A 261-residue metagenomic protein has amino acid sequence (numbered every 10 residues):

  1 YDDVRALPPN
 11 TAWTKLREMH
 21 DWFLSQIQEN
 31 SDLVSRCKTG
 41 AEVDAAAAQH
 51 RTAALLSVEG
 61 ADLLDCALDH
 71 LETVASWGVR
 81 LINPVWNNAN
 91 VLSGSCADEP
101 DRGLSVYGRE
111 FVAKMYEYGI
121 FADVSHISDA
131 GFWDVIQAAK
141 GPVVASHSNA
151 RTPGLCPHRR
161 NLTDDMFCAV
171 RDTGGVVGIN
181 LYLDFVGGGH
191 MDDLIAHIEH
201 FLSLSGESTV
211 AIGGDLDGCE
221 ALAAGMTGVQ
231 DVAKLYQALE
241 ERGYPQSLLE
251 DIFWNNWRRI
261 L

Functional and structural regions predicted by a protein language model:
Y1-D101, R151-I212, L216-L261: N-terminal hydrophobic targeting/anchoring segments and the immediately downstream early-domain regions of hydrolases
V79-L81, E117-I120, A138-V144, D172-V176: Glycine-enriched alpha-helix->loop->beta-strand junction motifs that scaffold or abut catalytic
P100-I136, A145-H147: Loop-centered beta-sheet repeat module
W133-N149, M226, K234-L235: A short alpha/beta connector and helix-capping loop motif
